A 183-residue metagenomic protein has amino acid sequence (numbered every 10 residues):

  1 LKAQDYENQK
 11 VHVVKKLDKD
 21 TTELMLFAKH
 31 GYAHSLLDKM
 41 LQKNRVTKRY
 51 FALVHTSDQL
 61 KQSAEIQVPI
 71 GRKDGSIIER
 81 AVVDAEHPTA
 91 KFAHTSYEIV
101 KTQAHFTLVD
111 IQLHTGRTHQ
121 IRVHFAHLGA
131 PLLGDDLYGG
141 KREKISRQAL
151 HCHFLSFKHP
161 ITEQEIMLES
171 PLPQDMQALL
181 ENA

Functional and structural regions predicted by a protein language model:
L1-A183: RNA pseudouridine synthases
